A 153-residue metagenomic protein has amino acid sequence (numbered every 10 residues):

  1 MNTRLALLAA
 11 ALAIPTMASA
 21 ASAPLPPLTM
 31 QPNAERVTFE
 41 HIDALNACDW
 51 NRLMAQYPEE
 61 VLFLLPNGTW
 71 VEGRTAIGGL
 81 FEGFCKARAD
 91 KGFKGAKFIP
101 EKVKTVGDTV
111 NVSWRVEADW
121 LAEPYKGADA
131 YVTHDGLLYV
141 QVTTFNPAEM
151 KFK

Functional and structural regions predicted by a protein language model:
M1-L7: Bacterial N-terminal signal peptides that target proteins for export
A11-S19: Hydrophobic h-region of N-terminal signal peptides that target proteins for export in Gram-negative bacteria
A18-A55, E59, F152: Short, low-complexity N-terminal intrinsically disordered segments enriched in polar/charged residues
H41, L53-M54, V61, G73 (+4 more regions): Hydrophobic pocket/interface hotspot
Y57, W114-A118, T144-F145: Short beta-strand segments enriched in hydrophobic/aromatic residues within well-folded beta-rich domains
V61-E72, K86-K91: A short gly/proline-enriched turn/hairpin at secondary-structure junctions
G79-P124: Surface-exposed, charged secondary-structure patches
P124-F152: Short beta-strand edge/turn micro-motifs at domain boundaries
